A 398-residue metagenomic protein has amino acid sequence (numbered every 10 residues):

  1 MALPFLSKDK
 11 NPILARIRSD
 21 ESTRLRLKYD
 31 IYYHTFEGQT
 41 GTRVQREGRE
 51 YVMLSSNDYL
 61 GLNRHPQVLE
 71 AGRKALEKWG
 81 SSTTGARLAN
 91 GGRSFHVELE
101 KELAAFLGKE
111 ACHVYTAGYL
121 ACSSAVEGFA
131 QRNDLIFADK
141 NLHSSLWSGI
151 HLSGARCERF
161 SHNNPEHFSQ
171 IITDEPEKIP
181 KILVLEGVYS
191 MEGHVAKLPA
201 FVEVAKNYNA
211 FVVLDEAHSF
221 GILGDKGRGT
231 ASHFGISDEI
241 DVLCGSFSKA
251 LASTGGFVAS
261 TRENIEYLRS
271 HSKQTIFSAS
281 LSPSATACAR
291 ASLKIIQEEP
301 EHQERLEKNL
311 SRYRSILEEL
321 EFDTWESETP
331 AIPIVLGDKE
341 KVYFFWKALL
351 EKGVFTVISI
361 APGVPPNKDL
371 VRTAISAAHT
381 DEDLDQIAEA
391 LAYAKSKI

Functional and structural regions predicted by a protein language model:
R16-S19, T23-S81, A210: N-terminal "arm"/small-domain region of PLP-dependent enzymes with the aminotransferase-like
Y33, E304-S311, E318-G353, K368 (+1 more regions): Conserved PLP-binding catalytic core of the aspartate aminotransferase-like
P66, E70-K74, K78, K101 (+3 more regions): PLP-dependent enzyme catalytic core of the Aspartate aminotransferase-like
E70, K74-A117: Conserved N-terminal alpha-helix of the aminotransferase class I/II PLP-enzyme fold
A125-S144, P165: Conserved PLP-anchoring active-site segment centered on the Schiff-base-forming lysine
E158, H162-L214: Active-site phosphate-binding strand-loop segment of PLP-dependent enzymes
K226, S232-Y267: Active-site PLP attachment segment
S280-E299, R305, N309-S311, E318: Structural motif of enzymes handling amino- and sulfur-group chemistry
